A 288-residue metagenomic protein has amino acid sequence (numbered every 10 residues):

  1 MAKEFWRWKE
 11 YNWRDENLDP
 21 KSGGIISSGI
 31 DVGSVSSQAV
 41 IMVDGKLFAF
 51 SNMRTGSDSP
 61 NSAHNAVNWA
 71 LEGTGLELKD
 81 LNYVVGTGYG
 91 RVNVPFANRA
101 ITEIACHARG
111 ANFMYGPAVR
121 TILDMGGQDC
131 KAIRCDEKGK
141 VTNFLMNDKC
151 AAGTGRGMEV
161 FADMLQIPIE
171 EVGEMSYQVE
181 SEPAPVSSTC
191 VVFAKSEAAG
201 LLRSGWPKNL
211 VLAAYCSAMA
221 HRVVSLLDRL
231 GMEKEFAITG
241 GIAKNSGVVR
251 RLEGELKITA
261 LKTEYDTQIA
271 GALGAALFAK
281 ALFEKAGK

Functional and structural regions predicted by a protein language model:
W8-S22, Y89-G126, K131-K138, V224-D228 (+2 more regions): Conserved phosphate-binding catalytic cores of ATP/NTP-utilizing and phosphoryl-transfer enzymes
G24-N65, W69, V141-N143, D148-K149: Short glycine-rich, Thr/Ser-proximal phosphate-binding strand/loop in the N-terminal lobe of ATP-dependent enzymes
D44, A49-T55, G73-A105, I133 (+1 more regions): Short beta-strand-loop/turn "lid" adjacent to the catalytic site in phosphate-handling enzymes
G56-S59, E137-S181, L277, A281: Glycine-rich phosphate-binding loop plus the immediately following alpha-helix
E103, E253-L273: Conserved phosphate-binding/catalytic loops in two-lobed NTP-binding clefts
G155-E159, E264-K288: Glycine-rich phosphate-binding/hydrolytic loop that grips phosphoryl groups
S196-L227, Q268: Adenine-nucleotide phosphate-binding core of ATP-dependent small-molecule kinases
M232-E255, T267-Q268: Glycine-rich phosphate-binding loops at beta-strand->alpha-helix junctions
